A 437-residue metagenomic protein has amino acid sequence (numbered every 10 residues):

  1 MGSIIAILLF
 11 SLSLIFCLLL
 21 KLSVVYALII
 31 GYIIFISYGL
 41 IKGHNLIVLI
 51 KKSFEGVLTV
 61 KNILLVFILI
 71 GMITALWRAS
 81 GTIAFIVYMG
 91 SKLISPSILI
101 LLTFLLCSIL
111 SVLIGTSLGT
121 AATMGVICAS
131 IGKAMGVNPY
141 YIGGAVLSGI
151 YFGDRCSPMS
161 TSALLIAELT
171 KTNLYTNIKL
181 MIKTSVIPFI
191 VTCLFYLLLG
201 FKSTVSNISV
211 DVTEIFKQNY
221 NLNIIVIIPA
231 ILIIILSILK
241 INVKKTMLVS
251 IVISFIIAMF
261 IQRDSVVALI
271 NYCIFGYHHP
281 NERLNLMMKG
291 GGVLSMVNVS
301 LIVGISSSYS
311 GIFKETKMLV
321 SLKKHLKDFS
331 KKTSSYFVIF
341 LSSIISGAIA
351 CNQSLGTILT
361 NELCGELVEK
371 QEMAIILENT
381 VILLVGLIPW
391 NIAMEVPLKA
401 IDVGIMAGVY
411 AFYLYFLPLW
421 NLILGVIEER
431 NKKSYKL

Functional and structural regions predicted by a protein language model:
G2-L14, K21-K42, L64-I70, L101 (+5 more regions): Hydrophobic mid-bilayer segments of alpha-helices in multi-pass membrane transport proteins, especially secondary
S11-L20, F85-I98, P139-I142, G200-Y220 (+1 more regions): Inter-helical loop and helix-membrane interface segments of multi-pass membrane transporters/permeases
C17-L28, F54-L58, G90-S95, D211-N223 (+2 more regions): Interfacial loop-to-helix junctions that mark the boundaries of transmembrane helices in multi-pass membrane
G43-I131, E282-E362: Membrane-embedded alpha-helical segments and adjacent helix-loop junctions characteristic of multi-pass solute
P96-K183, S342-N379: Hydrophobic transmembrane alpha-helices that form the pore/transport pathway of multi-pass ion and small-solute
V146, Y151-M159, F189-V205, E429 (+1 more regions): Transmembrane-helix bundle segments that line or gate the permeation/cavity pathway in multi-pass membrane proteins
L165-Y175, S203-L232, I253, I257-P280 (+1 more regions): Transmembrane alpha-helical segments and their short flanking loops that form helix-hairpins/helix-helix interfaces
L169-F189, S330-L437: C-terminal transmembrane helix pair
